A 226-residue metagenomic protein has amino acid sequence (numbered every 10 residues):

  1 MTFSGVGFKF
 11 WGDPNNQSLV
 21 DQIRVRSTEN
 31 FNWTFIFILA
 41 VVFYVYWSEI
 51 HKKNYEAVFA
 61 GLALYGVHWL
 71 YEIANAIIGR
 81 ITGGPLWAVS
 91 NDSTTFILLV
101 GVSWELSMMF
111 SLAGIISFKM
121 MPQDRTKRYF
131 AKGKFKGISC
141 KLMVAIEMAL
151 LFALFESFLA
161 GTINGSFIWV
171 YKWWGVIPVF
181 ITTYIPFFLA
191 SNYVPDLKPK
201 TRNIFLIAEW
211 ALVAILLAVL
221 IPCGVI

Functional and structural regions predicted by a protein language model:
T2-I226: Aromatic-rich, lipid-facing transmembrane alpha helices and their immediate juxtamembrane interface loops in integral
